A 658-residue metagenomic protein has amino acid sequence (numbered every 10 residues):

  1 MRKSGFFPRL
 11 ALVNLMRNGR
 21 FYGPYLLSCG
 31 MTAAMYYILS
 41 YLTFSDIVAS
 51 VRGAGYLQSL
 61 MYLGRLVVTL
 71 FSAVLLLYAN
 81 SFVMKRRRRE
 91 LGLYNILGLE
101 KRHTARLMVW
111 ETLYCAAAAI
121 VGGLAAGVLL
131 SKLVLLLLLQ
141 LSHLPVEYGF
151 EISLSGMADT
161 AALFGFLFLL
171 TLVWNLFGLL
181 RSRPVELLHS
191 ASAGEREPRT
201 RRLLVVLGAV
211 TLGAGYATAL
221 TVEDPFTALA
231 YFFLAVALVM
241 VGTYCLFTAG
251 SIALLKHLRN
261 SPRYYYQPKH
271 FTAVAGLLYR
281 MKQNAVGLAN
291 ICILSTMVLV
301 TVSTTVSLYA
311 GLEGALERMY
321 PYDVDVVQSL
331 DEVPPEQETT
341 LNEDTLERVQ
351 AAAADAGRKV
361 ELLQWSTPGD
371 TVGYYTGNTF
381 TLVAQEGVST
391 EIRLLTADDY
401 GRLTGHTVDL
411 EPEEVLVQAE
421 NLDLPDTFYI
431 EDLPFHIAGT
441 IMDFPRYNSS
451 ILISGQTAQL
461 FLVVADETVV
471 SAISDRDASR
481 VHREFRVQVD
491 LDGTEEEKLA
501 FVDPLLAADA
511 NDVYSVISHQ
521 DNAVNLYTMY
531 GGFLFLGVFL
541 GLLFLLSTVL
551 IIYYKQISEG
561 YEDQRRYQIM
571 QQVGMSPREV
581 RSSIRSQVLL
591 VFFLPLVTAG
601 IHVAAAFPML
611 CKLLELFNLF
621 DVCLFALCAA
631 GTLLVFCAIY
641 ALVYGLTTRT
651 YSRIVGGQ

Functional and structural regions predicted by a protein language model:
M1-A33, E197-R202, T211, L246-S295 (+1 more regions): N-terminal Sec/SRP start-transfer signal
M1-F6, R181-E195, Y561-E562, S652-Q658: Short cytosolic juxtamembrane segments of multi-pass membrane proteins
R20-L27, M35-V67, F82-K85, L93-Y94 (+7 more regions): Peri-transmembrane interface segments
M35-L63, F233, A249-I252, A285 (+1 more regions): Alpha-helical transmembrane segments
Y41-A54, L124-G156, A214-A230, P595-G657: Short helix-loop junctions at transmembrane helix boundaries
Y114-L258: Hydrophobic alpha-helical segments
A315-L546: Basic-flanked hydrophobic alpha-helices used for secretion and membrane insertion
